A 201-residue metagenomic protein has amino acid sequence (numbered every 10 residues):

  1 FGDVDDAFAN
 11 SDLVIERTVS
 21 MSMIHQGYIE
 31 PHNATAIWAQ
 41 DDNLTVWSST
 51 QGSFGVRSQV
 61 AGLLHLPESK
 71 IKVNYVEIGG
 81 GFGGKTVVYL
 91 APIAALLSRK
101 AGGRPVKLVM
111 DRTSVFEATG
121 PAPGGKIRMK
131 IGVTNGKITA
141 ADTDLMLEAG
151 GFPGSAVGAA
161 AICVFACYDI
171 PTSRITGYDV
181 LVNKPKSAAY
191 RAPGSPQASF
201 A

Functional and structural regions predicted by a protein language model:
F1-A201: Structural alpha/beta core scaffold segments of enzyme domains
